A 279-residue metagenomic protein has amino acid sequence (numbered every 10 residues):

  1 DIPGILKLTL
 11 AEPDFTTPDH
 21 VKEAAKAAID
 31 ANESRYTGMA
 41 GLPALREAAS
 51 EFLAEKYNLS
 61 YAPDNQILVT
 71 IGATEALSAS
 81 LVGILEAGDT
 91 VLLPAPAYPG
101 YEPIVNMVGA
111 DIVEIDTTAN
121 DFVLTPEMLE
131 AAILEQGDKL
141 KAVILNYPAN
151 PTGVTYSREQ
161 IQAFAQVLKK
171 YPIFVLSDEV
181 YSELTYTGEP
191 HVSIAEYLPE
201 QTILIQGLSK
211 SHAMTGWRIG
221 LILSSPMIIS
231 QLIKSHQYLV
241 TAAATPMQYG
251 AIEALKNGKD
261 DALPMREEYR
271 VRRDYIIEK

Functional and structural regions predicted by a protein language model:
D1-I71, A79, A254-N257, Y275: N-terminal small-domain helix-loop-helix segment of the aminotransferase-like
I29, R46, P126, S177 (+3 more regions): Short amphipathic alpha-helical/adjacent loop interface patches that line ligand and macromolecule-binding sites
P63, V82-L145, R158: PLP-dependent aminotransferase-like
D89, A110, K170-F174, P199-E200: A short helix->loop->beta-strand "cap" motif at the edges of active sites that frequently abuts
L93, E114, V175-S177, Q206: Hydrophobic residues in well-ordered beta-strands that form the structural core
T117-E189: Active-site phosphate-binding strand-loop segment of PLP-dependent enzymes
E196, E200-R270, I277: Conserved core segment of the aminotransferase class I/II
